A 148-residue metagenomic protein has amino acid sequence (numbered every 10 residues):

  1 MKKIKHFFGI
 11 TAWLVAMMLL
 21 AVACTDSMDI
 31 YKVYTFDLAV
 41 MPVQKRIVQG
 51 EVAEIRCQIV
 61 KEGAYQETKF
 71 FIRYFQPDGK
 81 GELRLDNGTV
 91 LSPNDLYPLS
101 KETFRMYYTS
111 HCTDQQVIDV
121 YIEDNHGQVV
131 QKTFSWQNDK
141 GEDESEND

Functional and structural regions predicted by a protein language model:
K2, V33-D148: First exposed extracellular module after export/assembly in secreted or surface-exposed proteins
K2-H6, A16-M41: Bacterial Sec-dependent N-terminal signal peptides
